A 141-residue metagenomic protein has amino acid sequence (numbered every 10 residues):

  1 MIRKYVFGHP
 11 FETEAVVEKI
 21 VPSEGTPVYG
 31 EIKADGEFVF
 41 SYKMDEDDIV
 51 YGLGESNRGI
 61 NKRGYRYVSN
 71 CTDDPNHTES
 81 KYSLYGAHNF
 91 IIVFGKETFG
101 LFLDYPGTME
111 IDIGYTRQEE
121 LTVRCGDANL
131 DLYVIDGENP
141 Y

Functional and structural regions predicted by a protein language model:
M1-Y141: Catalytic and substrate-binding clefts that recognize carbohydrates or anionic sugar/phosphate headgroups
